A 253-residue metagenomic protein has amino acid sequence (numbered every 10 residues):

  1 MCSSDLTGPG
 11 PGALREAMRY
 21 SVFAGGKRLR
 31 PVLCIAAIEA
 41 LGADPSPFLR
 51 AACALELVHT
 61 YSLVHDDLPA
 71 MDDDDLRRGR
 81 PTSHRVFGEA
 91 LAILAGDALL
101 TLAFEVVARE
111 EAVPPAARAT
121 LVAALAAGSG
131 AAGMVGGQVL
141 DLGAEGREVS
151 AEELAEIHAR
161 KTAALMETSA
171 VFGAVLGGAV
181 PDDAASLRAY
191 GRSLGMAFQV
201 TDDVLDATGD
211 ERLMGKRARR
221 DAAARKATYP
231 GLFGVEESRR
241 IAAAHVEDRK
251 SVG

Functional and structural regions predicted by a protein language model:
M1-S3, G253: Short, small-residue-biased leader/transition segments that mark boundaries at the very start of proteins
S4-D5, M18: Acidic, glycine/proline-rich low-complexity segments that act as flexible tails and inter-domain linkers
G10-R249: Mg2+-dependent prenyl diphosphate-binding active-site environment of isoprenoid biosynthetic enzymes
